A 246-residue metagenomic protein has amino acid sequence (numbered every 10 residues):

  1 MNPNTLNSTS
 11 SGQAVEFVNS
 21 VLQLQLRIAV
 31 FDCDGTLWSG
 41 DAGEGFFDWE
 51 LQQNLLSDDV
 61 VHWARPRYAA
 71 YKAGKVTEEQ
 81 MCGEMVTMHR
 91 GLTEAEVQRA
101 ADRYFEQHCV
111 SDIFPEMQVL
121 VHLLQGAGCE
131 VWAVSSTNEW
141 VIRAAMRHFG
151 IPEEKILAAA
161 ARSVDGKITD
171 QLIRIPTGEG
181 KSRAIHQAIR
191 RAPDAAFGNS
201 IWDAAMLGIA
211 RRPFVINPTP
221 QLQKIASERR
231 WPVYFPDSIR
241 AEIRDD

Functional and structural regions predicted by a protein language model:
N2-T9, Q13-I28, A95-W132, S136-D246: C-terminal cap/substrate-recognition subdomain and adjoining C-terminal extension of metal-dependent phosphatase-like
L24-G43, L207: Asp-based phosphoryl-transfer active-site loop
D32, E84-T87, I156: Residue-level signal for pocket-adjacent positions within structured domains
G35, G74, G166-K167: Detector for glycine-centered tight turns/loop "hinges" at secondary-structure junctions
W38, A73, V86-H89, R147-H148 (+1 more regions): Amphipathic alpha-helical interaction elements
A42-G43, F47-L123: A metal-dependent, Asp-based hydrolase signature
